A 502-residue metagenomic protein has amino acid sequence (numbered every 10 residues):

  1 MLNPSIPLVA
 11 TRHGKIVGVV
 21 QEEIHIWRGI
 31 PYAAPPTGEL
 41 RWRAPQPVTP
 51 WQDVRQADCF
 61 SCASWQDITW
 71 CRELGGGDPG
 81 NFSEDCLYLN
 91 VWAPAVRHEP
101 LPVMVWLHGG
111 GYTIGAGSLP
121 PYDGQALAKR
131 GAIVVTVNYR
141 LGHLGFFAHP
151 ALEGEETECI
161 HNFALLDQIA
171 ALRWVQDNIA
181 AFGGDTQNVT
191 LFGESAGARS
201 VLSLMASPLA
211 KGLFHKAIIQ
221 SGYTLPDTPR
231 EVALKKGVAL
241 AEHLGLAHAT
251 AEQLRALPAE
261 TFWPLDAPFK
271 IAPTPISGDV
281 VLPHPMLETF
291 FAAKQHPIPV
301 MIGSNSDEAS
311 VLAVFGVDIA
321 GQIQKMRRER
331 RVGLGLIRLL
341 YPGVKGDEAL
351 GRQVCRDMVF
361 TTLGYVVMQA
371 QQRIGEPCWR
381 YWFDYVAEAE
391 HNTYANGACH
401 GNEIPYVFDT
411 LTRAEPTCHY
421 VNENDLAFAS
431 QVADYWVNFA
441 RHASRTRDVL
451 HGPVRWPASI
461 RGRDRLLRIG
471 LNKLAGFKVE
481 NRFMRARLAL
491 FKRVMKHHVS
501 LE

Functional and structural regions predicted by a protein language model:
M1-N162, T186, E415-V432, N438-L450 (+2 more regions): Non-catalytic accessory segments of hydrolases
Y32-A33, G142, S306-A309, Y385-E388 (+1 more regions): Short, solvent-exposed loop/turn segments at secondary-structure junctions
P45, Q295-L340, E423, A475-E502: C-terminal, loop-rich substrate-recognition/catalytic regions characterized by aromatic stacking residues
C71-A251, T289-A313: Serine-hydrolase-like catalytic core of hydrolytic proteins
G75-P79, T157-N162, Y223-T228, L287 (+4 more regions): Active-site rim elements
V96-L101, I179-N188, A247-A249, Q371-W379 (+1 more regions): Surface-exposed helix-capping loop/turn segments at secondary-structure junctions
G145, F214-K216, G401-Y420: Substrate-binding rim/cap in mid-to-C-terminal beta-strand-loop elements of soluble/periplasmic
D177, K211, K216, Q220-R327 (+2 more regions): Substrate-access "cap/lid" subdomains that shape and gate the entrance to catalytic or ligand-binding pockets
